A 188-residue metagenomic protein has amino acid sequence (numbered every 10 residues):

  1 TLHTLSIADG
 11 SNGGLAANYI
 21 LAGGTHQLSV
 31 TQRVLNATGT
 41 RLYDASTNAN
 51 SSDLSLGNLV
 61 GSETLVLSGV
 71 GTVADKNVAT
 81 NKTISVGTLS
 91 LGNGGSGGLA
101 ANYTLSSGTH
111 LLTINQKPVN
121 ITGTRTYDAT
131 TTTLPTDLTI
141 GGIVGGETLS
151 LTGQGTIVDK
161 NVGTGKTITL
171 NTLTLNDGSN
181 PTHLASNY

Functional and structural regions predicted by a protein language model:
T1-Y188: Short loop/turn motifs that initiate or flank beta-strands
